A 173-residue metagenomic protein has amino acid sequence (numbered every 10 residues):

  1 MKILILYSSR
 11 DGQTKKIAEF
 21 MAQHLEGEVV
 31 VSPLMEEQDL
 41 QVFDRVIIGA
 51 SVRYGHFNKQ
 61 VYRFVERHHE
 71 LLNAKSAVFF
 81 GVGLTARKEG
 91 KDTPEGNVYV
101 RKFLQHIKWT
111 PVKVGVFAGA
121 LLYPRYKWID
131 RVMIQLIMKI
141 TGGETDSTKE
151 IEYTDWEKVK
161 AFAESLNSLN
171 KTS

Functional and structural regions predicted by a protein language model:
K2-G27: N-terminal beta1-alpha1 ligand-phosphate binding loop
L6, E36, S168-K171: Generic detector of low-complexity/intrinsically disordered segments and short hydrophobic N-terminal stretches
L6, S32, F80: The conserved SAM/SAH-binding core of class I Rossmann-like methyltransferase domains, concentrating on the hydrophobic
H24-E28, V42-R45, A50-S173: FMN-binding flavodoxin-like domain, especially the glycine-rich phosphate-binding loop
G27-E37: A short beta-strand-loop structural module common to alpha/beta enzyme folds
